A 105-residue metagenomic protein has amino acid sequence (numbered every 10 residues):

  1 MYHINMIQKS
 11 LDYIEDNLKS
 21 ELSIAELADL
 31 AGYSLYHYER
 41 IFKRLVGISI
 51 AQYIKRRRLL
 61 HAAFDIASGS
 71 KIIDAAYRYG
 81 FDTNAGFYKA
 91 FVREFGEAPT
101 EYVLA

Functional and structural regions predicted by a protein language model:
M1-H3, S49, H61, K89-A105: …primarily DNA-binding HTH/wHTH and HhH modules…
Q8-A25, R44-Y79: Terminal helix-turn-helix DNA-binding modules in bacterial transcription factors
E26-L35, E39: Helix-turn-helix
A31, Y79-G80: Core residues of bacterial helix-turn-helix
L35-Y36, T83-A85: The DNA-contacting recognition helix of HTH DNA-binding domains and analogous helical DNA-recognition elements
I41, G80, F95: A short His-aromatic
D74-A75, N84-A90: A generic, well-ordered mixed alpha/beta core segment in the N-terminal half of proteins
